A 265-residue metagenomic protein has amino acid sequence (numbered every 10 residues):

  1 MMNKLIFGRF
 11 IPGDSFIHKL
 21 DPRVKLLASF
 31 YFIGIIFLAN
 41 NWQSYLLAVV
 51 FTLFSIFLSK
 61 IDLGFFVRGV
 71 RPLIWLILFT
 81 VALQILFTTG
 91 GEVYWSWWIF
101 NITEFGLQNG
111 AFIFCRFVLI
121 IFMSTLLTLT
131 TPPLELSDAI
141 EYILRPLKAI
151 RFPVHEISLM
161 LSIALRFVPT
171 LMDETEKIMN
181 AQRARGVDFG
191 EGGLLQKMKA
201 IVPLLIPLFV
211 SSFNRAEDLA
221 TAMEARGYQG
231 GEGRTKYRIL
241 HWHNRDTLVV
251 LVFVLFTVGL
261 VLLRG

Functional and structural regions predicted by a protein language model:
M1-W42, A48-S59, Y142-R145, A149-F152 (+3 more regions): Transmembrane alpha-helix interface motif
K25, G64-I74, D246-V249: Alpha-helical transmembrane segments and their helix-start/interface "positive-inside/aromatic belt" motifs in integral
N41, Y45, K60-G64, T88-S96 (+3 more regions): Transmembrane helix-loop junctions in multipass membrane proteins, especially transporters and channels
V50-F57, V70-L78: Small-residue-enriched core segments of transmembrane alpha-helices in multipass membrane transport and channel
D62, N101-T103, H243: A diffuse structural propensity rather than consistent per-protein peaks
L73-V187: Juxtamembrane/interface alpha-helical elements of multi-pass membrane proteins
